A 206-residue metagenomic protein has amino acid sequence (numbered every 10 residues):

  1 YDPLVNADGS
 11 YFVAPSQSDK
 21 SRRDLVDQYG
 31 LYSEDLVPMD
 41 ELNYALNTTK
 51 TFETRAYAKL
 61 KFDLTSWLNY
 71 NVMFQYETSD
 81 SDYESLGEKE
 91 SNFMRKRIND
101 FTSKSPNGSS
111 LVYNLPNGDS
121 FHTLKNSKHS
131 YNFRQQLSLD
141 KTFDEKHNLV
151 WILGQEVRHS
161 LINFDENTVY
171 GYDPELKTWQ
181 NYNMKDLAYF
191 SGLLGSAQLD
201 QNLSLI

Functional and structural regions predicted by a protein language model:
Y1-E53, N71-M73, E77-S204: Surface-exposed loop/interface segments of Gram-negative outer-membrane beta-barrel transport/assembly proteins
A56: A cytosolic small-molecule/anion-sensing beta-strand core signal
L60-S66: Long hydrophobic segments that form regular secondary structure
